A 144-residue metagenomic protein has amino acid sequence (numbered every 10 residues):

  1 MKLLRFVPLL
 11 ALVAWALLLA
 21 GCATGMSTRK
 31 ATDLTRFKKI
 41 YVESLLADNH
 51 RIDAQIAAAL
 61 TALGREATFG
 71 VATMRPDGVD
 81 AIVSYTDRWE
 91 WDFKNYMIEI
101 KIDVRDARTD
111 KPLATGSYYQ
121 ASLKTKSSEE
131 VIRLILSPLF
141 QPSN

Functional and structural regions predicted by a protein language model:
K2-R5, L9, L18-F69: A structural "domain/chain start" motif
A23-L34, A59-T61, E66, L113-N144: C-terminal/domain-edge helix-coil "capping" segments
K38, L63, V79-A81, I98-I100: Envelope-exposed proteins and targeting segments
Y41, I82-Y85, K101-D103, T115: Soluble periplasmic/extracytoplasmic beta-strand elements of cell-envelope proteins
L46-D53, F93-N95, S122-S127: Solvent-exposed loop/turn segments connecting transmembrane beta-strands in outer-membrane beta-barrel proteins
F69-W89: A short, hydrophobic beta-strand-centered structural micro-motif
K94-Q120: Amphipathic beta-strand/beta-sheet edge segments enriched in Tyr/Trp
